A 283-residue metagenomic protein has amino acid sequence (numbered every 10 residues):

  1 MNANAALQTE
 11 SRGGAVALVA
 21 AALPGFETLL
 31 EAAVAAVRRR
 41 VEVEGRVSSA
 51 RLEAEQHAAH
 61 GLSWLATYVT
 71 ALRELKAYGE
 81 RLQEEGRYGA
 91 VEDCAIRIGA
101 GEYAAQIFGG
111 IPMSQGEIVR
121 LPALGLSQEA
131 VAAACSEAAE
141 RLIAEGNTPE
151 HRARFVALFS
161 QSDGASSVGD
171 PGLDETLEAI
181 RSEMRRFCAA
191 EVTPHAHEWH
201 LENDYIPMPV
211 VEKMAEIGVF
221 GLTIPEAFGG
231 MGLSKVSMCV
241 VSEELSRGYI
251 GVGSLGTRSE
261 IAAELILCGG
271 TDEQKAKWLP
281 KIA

Functional and structural regions predicted by a protein language model:
M1-L23, A104-R186: Intrinsic disorder at enzyme termini
G13-Q83: Extended amphipathic alpha-helical segments enriched in small hydrophobics
T28, A32, Y68-A71, G99-Q106 (+3 more regions): Alpha-helical scaffold segments in carbohydrate-active enzymes
A33, L65, L72-L75, G79 (+5 more regions): Buried hydrophobic packing segments
R38-S49, T70-A104, F108-A123, A196-L201: C-terminal helix-coil-helix/basic helical segment that borders enzyme active sites and/or dimer interfaces and provides
L52, D174, D204: Conserved phosphate/pyrophosphate-binding and hydrolysis machinery centered on Walker-type P-loop NTPases, extending
E53-A59, S63, A90-I98, V211: Short, charged, amphipathic alpha-helical segments
E117, R186, T193-A283: Glycine-rich flavin
